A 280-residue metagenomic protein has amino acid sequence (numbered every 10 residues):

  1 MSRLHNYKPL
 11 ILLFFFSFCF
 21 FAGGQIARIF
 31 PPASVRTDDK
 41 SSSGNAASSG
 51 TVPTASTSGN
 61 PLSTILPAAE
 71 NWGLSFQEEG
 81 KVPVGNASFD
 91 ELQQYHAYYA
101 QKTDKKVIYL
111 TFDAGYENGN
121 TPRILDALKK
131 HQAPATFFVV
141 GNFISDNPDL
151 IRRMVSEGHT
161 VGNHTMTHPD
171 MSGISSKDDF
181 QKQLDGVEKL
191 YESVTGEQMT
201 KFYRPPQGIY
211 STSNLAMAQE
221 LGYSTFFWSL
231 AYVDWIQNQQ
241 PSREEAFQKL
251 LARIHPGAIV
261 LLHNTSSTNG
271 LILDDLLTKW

Functional and structural regions predicted by a protein language model:
S2, C19-A22, G158, K177 (+2 more regions): A general, composition-driven signal for non-globular sequence regions
S2-T111, E117-R123, K130, E245 (+1 more regions): N-terminal pre-catalytic segment of deacetylase/amide-hydrolase enzymes
L4-N6, G158, L262: Intrinsically disordered, low-complexity cationic segments
N6, N45, N60, N71 (+9 more regions): Detector for Asparagine
F15, T103, M154, R253-I254: Residue-level detector of transmembrane insertion/anchoring sites
N71-S175, Q183-E192, M199-T200, K279: Active-site beta->alpha N-cap acidic-glycine motif
R123, S145, H168-W280: Catalytic domains of cell-wall/extracellular-matrix polysaccharide-remodeling enzymes, centered on de-N-acetylation
